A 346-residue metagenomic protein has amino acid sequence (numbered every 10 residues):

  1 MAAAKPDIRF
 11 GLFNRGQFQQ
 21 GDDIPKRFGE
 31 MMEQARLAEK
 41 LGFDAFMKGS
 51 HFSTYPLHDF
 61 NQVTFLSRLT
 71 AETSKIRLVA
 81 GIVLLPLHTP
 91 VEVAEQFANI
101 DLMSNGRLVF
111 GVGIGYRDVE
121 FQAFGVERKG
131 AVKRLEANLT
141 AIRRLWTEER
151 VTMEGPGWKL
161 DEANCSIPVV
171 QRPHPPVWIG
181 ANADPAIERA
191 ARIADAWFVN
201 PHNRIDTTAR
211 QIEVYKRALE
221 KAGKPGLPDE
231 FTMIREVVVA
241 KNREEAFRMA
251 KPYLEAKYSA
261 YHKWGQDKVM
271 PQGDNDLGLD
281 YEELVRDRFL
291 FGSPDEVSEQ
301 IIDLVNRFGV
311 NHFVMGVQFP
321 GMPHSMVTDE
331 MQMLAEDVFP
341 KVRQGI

Functional and structural regions predicted by a protein language model:
M1-R77, R172-P175: N-terminal beta1-alpha1-beta2 module of alpha/beta enzyme domains
A2-K5, E39-K40, L66-S74, F97-L108 (+3 more regions): Acidic (Asp/Glu)-rich catalytic clusters
A2-P6, L12, G130-C165, R204-N311 (+2 more regions): An alpha-helical appendage that flanks or caps ligand/catalytic pockets
K5-K26, P86-G157, W197-A209, E213: Flexible, glycine-rich active-site loops centered on histidine and acidic residues that chelate a metal or position
F10-N14, F46-K48, L78-A80, L108-V112 (+4 more regions): Hydrophobic faces of well-ordered beta-strands that scaffold small-molecule active sites in alpha/beta enzyme cores
A38, G42, L69, I100 (+8 more regions): Conserved, mostly hydrophobic/aromatic
A45-L69, L84, P201-I205, G316-V327: Glycine-rich, proline-tolerant flexible connector loops at the mouths of alpha/beta enzymes
D59-A80, R134-N138, M331-I346: Alpha-helix-loop-beta-strand connector modules within alpha/beta enzyme cores
